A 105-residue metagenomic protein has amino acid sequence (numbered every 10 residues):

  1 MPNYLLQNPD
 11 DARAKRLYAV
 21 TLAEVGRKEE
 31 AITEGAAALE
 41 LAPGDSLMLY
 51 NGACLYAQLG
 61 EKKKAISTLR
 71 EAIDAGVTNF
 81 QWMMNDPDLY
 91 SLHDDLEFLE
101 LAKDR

Functional and structural regions predicted by a protein language model:
M1-R105: Alpha-helical protein-protein interaction modules
